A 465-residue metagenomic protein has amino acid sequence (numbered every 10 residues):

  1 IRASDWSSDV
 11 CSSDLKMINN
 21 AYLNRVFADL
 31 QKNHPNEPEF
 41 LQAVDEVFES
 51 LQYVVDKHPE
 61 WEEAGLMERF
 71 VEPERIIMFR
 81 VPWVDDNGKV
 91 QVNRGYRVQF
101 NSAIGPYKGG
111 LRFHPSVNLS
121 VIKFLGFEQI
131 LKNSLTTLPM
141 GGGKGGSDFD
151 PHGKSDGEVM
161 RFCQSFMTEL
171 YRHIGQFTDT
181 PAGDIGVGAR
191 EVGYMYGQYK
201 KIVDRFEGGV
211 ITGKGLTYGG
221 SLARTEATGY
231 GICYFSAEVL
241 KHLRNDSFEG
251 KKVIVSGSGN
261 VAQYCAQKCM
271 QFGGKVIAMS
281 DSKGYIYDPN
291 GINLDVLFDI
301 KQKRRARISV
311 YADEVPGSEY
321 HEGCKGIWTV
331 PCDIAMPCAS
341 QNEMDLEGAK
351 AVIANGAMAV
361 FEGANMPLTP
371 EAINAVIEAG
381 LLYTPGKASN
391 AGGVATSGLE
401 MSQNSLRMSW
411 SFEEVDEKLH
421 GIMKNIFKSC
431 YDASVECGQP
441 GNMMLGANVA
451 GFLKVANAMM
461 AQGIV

Functional and structural regions predicted by a protein language model:
I1-D14: Single conserved hydrophobic/aromatic residue that forms the stacking wall/gate of nucleotide- or nucleobase-binding
L15-L222, F235, K454-G463: N-terminal ligand-binding/catalytic initiation module
K16-A43, V239-L240, I353-V465: Adenosine-phosphate binding glycine-rich loop
F27-A28, D45, Q52, L119 (+14 more regions): Predominant activation on well-ordered alpha-helical scaffold segments within soluble catalytic domains
G88, D184-I185, R224-T228, I254-S258 (+2 more regions): Active-site nucleophile and cofactor-binding loops and adjacent substrate-binding regions of central metabolic enzymes
F124, T178-A182, F206-V210, V255 (+6 more regions): General beta-strand structural signal in soluble alpha/beta enzymes
G215, G220-P331: Glycine-rich phosphate/diphosphate-binding loop of Rossmann-like nucleotide-binding domains
G284-Y383, A388: Rossmann-like adenosine-cofactor binding region
